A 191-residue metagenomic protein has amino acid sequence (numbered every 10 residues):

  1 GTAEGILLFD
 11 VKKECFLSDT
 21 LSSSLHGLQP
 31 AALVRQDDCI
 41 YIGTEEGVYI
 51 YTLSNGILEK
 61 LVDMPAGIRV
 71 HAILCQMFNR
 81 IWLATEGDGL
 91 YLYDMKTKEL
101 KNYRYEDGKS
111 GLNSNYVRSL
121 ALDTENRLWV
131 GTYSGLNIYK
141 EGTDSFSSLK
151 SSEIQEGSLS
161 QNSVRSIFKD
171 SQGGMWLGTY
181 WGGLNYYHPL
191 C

Functional and structural regions predicted by a protein language model:
G1-C191: Carboxylate-rich, polar loop motifs that coordinate divalent cations or form catalytic acidic clusters
